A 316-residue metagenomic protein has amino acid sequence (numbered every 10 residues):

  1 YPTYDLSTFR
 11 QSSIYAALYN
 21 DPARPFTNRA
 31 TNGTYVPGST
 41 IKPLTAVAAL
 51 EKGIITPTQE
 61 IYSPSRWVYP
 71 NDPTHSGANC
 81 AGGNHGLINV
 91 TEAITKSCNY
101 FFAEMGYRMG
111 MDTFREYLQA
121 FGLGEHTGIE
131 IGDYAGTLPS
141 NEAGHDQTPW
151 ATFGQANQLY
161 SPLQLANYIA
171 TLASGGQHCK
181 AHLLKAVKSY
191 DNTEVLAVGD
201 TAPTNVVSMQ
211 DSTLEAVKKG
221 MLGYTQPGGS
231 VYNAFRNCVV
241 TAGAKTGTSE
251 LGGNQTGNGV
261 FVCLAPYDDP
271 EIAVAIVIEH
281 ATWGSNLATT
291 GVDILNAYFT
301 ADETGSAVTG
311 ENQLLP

Functional and structural regions predicted by a protein language model:
Y1-S39, L44-I276, L315-P316: Beta-lactam-recognizing serine transpeptidase/beta-lactamase-like catalytic domain environment
L165, W283-V292: Short, charged, low-complexity patches
E194-L196, T201, A288-P316: Short, gly/Ser/Thr-rich active-site loops of penicillin-recognizing serine hydrolases
I278-A281: Ligand-site clamp/hinge motif
